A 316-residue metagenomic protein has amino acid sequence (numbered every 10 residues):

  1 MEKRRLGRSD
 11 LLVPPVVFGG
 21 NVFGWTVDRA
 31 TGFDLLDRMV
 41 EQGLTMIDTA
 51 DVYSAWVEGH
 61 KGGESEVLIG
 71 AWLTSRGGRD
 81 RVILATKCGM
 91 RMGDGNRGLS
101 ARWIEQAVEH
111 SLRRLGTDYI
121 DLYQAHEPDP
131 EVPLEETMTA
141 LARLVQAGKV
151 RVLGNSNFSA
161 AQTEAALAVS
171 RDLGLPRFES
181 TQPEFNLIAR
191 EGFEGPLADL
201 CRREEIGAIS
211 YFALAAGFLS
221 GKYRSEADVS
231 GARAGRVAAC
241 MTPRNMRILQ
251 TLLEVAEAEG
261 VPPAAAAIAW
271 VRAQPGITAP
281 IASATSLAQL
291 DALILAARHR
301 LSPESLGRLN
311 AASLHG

Functional and structural regions predicted by a protein language model:
M1-D80, Q146: N-terminal binding-site loop/beta-alpha segment at the start of enzyme catalytic domains that lines or forms
G7-G24, I83-N96, Y119, Q124: N-terminal small/glycine-rich loop or linker at the start of catalytic domains across soluble metabolic enzymes
V27, T31-D34, H60-E64, L68 (+4 more regions): Alpha-helix N-cap and loop-to-helix initiation/capping positions
D28-M39, L99-L115, T163-A168: Short, acidic/polar
M46-A50, I83-K87, Y119-Q124, G154-N155 (+1 more regions): Short beta-strand segments at enzyme active-site cores
Y53-V57, R91-N96, L219, Q289-A292: A short acidic, helix-capping loop that chelates divalent metal ions and anchors anionic groups
L112-E131: Active-site groove signature of glycoside hydrolases
P128, V132-G316: Beta/alpha (TIM)-barrel catalytic core signal, keyed to glycine-rich beta->alpha loops juxtaposed to Asp/Glu that bind
